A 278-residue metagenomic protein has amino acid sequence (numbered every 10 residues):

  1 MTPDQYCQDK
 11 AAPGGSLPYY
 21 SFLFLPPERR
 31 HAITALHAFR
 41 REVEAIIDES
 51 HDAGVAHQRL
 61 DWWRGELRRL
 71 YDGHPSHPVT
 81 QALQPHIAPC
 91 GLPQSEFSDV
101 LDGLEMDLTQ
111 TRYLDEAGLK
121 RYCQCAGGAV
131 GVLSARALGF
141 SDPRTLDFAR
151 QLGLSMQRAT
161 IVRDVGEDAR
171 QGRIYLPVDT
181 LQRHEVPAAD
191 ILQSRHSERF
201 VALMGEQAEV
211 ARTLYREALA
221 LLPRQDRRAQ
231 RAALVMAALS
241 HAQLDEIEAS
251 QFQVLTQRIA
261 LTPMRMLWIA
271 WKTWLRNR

Functional and structural regions predicted by a protein language model:
M1-M156, V162, G166-R278: Catalytic cores of Mg2+-dependent Asp-rich isoprenoid enzymes
